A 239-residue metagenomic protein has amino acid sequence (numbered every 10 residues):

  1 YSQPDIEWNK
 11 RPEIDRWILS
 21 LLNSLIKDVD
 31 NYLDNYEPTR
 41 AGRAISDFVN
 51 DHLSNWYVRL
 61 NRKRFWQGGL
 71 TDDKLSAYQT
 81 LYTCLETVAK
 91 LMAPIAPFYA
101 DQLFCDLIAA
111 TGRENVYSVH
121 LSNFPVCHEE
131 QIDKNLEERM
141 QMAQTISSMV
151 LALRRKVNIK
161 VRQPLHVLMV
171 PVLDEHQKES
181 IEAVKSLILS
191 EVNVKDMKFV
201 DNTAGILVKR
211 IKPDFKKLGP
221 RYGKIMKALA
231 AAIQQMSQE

Functional and structural regions predicted by a protein language model:
Y1-E239: Feature 926 captures the class I aminoacyl-tRNA synthetase adenylation module centered on the KMSKS loop
